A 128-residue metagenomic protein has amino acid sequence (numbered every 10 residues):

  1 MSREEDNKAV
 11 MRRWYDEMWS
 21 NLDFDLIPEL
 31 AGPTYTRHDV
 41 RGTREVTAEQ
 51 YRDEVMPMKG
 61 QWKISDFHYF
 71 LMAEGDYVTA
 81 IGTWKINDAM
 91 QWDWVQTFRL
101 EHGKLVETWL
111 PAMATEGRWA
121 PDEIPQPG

Functional and structural regions predicted by a protein language model:
M1-G128: C-terminal and inter-domain tail/linker signature
